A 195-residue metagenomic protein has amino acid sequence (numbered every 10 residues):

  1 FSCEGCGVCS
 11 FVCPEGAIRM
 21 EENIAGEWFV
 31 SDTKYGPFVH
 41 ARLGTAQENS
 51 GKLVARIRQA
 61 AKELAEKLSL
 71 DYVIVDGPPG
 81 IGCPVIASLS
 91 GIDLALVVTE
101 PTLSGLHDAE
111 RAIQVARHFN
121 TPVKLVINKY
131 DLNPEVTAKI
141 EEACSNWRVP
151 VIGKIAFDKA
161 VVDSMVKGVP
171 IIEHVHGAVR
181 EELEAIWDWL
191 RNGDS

Functional and structural regions predicted by a protein language model:
F1-E4, V8-I24: Iron-sulfur cluster-binding cysteine motifs and their immediate structural context in ferredoxin-like electron-transfer
P14, R42-T45, N49, R56-V85: Switch II (G3) loop of P-loop NTPases
S69, I92-L96, F119-L125: Short, surface-exposed connector motifs at secondary-structure boundaries
I74-D76, L96-V98, V126: Structural motif
D76-G82, T102-E110: A general structural motif
G82-L103: Inter-motif core of Ras-like GTPase G domains
V115-S195: C-terminal lobe/tail of nucleotide-utilizing enzymes
